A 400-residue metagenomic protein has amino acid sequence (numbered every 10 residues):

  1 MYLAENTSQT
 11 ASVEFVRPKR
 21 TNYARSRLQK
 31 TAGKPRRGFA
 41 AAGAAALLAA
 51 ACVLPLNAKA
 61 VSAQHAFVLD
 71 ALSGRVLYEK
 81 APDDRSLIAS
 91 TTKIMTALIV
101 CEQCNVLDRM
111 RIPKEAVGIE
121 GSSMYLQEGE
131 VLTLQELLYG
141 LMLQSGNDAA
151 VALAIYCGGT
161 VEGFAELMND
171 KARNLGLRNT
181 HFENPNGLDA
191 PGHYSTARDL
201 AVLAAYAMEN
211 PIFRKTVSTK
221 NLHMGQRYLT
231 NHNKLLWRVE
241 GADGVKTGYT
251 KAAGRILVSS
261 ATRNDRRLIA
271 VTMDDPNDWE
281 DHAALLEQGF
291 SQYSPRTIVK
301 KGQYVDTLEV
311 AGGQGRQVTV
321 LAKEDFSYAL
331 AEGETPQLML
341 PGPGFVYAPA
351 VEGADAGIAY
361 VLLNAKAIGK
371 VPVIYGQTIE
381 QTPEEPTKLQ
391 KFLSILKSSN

Functional and structural regions predicted by a protein language model:
M1-A60: Gram-positive cell-envelope targeting signals
Y2, R17, V53-R198, V202-P211: Active-site-adjacent loops and short helices of periplasmic peptidoglycan-processing enzymes
P35-F39, L134, E385: Structural motif marking the loop-to-transmembrane transition
L177-H181, D189-N400: Domain-terminus/edge residues, biased toward the C-terminal soluble/receptor-binding domains of extracytoplasmic
